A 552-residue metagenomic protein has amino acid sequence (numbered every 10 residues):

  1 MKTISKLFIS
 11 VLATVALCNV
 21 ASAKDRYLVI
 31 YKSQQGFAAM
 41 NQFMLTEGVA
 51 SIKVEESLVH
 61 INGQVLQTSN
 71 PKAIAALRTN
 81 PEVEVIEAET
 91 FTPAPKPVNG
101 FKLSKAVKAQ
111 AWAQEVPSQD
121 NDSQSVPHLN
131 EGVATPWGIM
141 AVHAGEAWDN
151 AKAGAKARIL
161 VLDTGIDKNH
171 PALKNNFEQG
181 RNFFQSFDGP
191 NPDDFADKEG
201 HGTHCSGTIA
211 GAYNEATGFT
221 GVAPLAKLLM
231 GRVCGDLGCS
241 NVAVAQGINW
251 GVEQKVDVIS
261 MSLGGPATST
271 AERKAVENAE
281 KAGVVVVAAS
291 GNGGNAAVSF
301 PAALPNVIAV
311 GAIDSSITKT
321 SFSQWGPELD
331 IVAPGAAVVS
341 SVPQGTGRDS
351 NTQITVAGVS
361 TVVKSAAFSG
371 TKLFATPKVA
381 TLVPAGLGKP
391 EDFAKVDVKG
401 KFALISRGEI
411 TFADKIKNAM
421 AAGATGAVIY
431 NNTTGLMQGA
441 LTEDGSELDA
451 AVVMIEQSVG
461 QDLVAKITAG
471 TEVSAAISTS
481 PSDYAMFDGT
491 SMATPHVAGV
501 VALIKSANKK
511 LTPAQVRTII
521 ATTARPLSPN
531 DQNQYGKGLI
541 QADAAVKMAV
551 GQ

Functional and structural regions predicted by a protein language model:
K2-S22: Gram-negative bacterial Sec-dependent N-terminal signal peptides
A21-V107, A155, V256-V258, G386 (+1 more regions): Inhibitory N-terminal propeptides of secreted protease zymogens
K53, R78-R158, P171-K174, F187: Protease zymogen maturation seam
V54-E55, F219, M230, V252-L263 (+10 more regions): C-terminal subdomain of the subtilisin-like protease fold in secreted/lumenal serine endopeptidases
E84, W137-G189, H201, T208 (+3 more regions): Acidic-leg catalytic submotif of subtilisin-like serine proteases
A157, T164, F177, F183-T268 (+7 more regions): Subtilisin-like peptidase catalytic core
S206-I209, M492-K509: Short, small-residue alpha-helix embedded
A336-K417, A450, T471-S474: Protease-associated
